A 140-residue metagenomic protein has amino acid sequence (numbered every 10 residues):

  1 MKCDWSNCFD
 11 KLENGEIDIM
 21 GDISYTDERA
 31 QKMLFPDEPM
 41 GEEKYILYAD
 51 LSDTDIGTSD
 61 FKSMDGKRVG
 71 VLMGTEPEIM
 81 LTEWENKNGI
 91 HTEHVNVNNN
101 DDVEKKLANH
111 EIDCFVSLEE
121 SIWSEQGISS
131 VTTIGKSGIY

Functional and structural regions predicted by a protein language model:
M1-S24, Q31, E93-N96: Extracytoplasmic small-molecule ligand-binding "clamshell" domains of the periplasmic binding protein/Venus flytrap
W5-S6, I17, S24-T26, D50-D53 (+3 more regions): Solvent-exposed coil/turn segments that connect beta secondary-structure elements in extracytoplasmic/periplasmic
N7-K11, N100-K106, I112, S121-I122: Short, hydrophobic alpha-helical packing/hinge segments within bilobed ligand-binding/sensory domains
E13-D22, K67-R68, L107-L118: Alpha-to-beta junction loops
N14, A30, E42-K44, M64 (+2 more regions): Extracytoplasmic
R29, P39-S52, E119-Y140: Periplasmic-binding protein-like
D37, P77-V97, G127: Ligand-binding cleft/hinge of the Venus flytrap
A49-V69: Flexible hinge/capping segments at coil-to-helix
